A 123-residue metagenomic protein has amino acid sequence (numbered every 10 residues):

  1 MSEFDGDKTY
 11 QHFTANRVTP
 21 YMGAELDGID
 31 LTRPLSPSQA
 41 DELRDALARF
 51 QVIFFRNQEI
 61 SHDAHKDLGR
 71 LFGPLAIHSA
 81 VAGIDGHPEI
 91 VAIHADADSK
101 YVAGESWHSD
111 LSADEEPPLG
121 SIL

Functional and structural regions predicted by a protein language model:
S2-L123: Fe(II)/2-oxoglutarate oxygenase catalytic core
